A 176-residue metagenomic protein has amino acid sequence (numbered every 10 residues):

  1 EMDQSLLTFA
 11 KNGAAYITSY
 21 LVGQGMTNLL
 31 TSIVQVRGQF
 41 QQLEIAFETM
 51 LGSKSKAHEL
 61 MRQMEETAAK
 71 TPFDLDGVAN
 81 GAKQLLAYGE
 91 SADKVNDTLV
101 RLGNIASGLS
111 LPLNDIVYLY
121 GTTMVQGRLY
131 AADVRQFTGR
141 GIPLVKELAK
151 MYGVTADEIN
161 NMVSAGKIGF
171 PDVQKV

Functional and structural regions predicted by a protein language model:
E1-L6: Membrane-active amphipathic alpha-helices
A14-A69, G77-A87, K94-S107, D115-V176: Small-residue helix-packing and pore-constriction motifs in hydrophobic alpha-helices
